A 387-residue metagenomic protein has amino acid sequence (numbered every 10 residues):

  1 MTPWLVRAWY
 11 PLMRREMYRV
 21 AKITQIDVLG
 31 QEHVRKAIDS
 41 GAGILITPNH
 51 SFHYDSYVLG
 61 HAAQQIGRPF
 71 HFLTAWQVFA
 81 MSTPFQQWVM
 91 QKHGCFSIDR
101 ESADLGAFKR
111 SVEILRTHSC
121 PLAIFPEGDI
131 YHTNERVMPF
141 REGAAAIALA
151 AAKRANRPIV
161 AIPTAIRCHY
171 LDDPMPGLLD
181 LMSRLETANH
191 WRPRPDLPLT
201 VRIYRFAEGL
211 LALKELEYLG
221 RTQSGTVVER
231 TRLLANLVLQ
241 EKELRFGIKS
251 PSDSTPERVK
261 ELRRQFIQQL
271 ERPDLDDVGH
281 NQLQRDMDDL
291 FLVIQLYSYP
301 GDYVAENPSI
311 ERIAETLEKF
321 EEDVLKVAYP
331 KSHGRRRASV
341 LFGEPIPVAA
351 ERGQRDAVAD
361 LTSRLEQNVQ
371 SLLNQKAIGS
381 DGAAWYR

Functional and structural regions predicted by a protein language model:
M1-Y54, A62-R68, W76-V78, L105-G106 (+4 more regions): Membrane-interfacial terminal anchoring regions of lipid-handling membrane enzymes
V28-G30, F96-E101: Short acidic-hydrophobic, aromatic-tinged amphipathic segments that line or gate anion-handling sites
H71, F96-S97, A123: Short hydrophobic alpha-helical runs that function as membrane-insertion/retention elements
T74-A80, P84-Q87: Membrane helical hairpin/interfacial module
V89-M90, G94: Domain-scale detector for complete catalytic domains at protein termini or as standalone homologs
P126-E127: Short acidic, glycine-rich surface-loop motifs adjacent to enzyme active sites
